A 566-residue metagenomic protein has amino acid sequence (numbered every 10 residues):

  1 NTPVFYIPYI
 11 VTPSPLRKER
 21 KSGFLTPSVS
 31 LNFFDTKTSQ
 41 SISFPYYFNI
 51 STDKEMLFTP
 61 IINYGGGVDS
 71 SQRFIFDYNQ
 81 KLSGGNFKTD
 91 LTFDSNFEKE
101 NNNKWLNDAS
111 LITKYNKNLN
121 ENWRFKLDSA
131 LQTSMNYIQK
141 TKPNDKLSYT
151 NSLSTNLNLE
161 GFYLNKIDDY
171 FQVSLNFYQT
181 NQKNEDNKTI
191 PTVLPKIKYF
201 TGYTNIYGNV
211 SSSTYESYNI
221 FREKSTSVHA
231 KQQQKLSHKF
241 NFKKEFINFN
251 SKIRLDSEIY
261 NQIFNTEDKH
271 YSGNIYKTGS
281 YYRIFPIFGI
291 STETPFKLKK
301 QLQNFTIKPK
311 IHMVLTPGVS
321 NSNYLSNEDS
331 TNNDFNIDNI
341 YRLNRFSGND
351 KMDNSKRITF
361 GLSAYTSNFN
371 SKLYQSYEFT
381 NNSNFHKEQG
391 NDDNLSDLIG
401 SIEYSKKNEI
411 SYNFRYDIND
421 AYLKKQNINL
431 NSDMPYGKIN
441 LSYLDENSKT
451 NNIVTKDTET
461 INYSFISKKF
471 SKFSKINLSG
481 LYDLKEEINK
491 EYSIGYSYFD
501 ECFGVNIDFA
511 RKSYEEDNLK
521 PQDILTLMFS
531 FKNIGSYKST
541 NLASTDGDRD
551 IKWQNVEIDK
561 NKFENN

Functional and structural regions predicted by a protein language model:
N1, P8, L159, L164-Y170 (+2 more regions): Outer-membrane beta-barrel translocator/pore domains, especially the C-terminal barrels of Gram-negative outer-membrane
N1-S83, L153-N165, L325-T331, S347-K372 (+2 more regions): Outer-membrane beta-barrel initiation region
S14-T38, D53-L57, F87-L91, F125-L127 (+5 more regions): Transmembrane beta-strand segments of Gram-negative outer membrane beta-barrel proteins
L31-F33, N63-D77, N96-S110, K146 (+2 more regions): Outer-membrane beta-barrel proteins
N49-D53, N116-N122, S134, L164-K166 (+2 more regions): Residue-level recognition of beta-strand termini and adjacent short loop/turns
P60-I62, F93, G480: Short glycine-centered, acidic/aromatic-flanked micro-motifs in structured strand/loop junctions that mark active-site
N86, L91-S95, N102, L106 (+4 more regions): Extended hydrophobic/aromatic segments used for targeting, binding, or gating
T92-T192, S448: Flexible loop and strand-edge segments within Gram-negative outer membrane beta-barrel domains
